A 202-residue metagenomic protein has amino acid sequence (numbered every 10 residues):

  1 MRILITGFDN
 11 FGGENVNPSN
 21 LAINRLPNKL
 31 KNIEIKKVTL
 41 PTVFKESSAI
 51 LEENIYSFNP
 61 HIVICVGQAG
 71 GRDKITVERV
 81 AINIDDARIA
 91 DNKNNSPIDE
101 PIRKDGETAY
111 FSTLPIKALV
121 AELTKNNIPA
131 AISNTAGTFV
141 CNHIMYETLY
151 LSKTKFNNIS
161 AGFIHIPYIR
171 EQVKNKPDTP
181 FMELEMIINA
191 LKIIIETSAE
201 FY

Functional and structural regions predicted by a protein language model:
M1-A136, L149-N158, T179-Y202: N-terminal catalytic or cofactor-binding beta/alpha core of small enzyme domains
N10, R170-Q172: A generic structural motif
A136-N157, A161-R170: Active-site oxyanion/phosphate-handling segment shared across diverse enzymes
K174-P177: Short acidic, glycine/proline-rich loop/turn micro-motifs
